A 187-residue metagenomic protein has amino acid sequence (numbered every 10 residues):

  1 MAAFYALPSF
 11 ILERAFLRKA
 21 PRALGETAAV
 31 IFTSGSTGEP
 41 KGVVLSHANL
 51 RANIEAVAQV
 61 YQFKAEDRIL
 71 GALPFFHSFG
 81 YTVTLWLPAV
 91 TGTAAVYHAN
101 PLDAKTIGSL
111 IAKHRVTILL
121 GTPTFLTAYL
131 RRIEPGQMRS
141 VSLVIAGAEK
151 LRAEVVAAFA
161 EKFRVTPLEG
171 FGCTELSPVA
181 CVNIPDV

Functional and structural regions predicted by a protein language model:
M1, P8, G42-V44, G71 (+2 more regions): Short beta-strand->loop structural element characteristic of the AMP-binding/adenylate-forming
A2-F32, E39, Q62-R68: Conserved pre-ATP/AMP-binding loop-to-beta segment of ANL
A6, I11-E13, V43-K64, L126-L130: Conserved structural elements of the adenylate-forming
G25, H47-A48, L73, H114: Structural detector for helix-capping/boundary residues
T27, T33-S36, I69, F75 (+6 more regions): Conserved S/T- and glycine-rich ATP-binding loop of Class I adenylate-forming
A28-A52, A180-N183: Conserved AMP-binding A3 loop
R51-R68, S78-T117, R132: Conserved AMP-binding/adenylation subdomain of ANL enzymes
V116-G121, L130-V187: Gly/Ser/Thr-rich phosphate-binding loop
